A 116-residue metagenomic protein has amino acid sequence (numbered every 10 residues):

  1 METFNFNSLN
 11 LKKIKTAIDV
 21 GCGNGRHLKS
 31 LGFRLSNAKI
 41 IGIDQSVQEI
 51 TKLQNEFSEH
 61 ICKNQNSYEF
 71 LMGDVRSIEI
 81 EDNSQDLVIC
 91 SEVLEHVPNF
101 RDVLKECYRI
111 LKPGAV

Functional and structural regions predicted by a protein language model:
M1-K13, S30: Conserved alpha-helix/loop element of class I SAM-dependent methyltransferases that forms part of the SAM/SAH-binding
I14-G23: Conserved class I S-adenosyl-L-methionine
R26, P98-D102: Short N-terminal helix/helix-N-cap motif within the alpha/beta-hydrolase-1
R26-R76: Class I SAM-dependent methyltransferase SAM/SAH-binding core
S77-D82: Short conserved loop adjoining the S-adenosyl-L-methionine
I89: A conserved beta-strand element that flanks and buttresses the S-adenosyl-L-methionine
E92-V93: Short catalytic micro-motifs in class I SAM-dependent methyltransferases
R101-V116: A short glycine-rich, Lys/Arg-flanked "PGG" loop and its adjoining helix->strand segment in the class I
